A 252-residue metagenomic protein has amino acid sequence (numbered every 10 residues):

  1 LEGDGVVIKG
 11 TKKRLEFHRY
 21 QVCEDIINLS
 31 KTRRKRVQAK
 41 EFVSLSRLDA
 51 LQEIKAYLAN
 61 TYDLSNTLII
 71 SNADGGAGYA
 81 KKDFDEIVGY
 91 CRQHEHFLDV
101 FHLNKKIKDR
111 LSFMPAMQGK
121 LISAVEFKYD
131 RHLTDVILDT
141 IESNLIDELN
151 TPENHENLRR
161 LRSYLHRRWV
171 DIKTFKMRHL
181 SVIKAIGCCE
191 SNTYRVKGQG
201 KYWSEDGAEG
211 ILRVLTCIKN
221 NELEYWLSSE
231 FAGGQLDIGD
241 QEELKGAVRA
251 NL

Functional and structural regions predicted by a protein language model:
L1, H96-D99: Hydrophobic/aromatic beta-strand patches that form the interior of the parallel beta-sheet core in alpha/beta enzyme
L1-I70, A77, K82: RNase H-like nuclease fold core
A56-Q93, V100-L252: Acidic/histidine-rich catalytic cores and adjacent linkers of DNA breakage/strand-transfer/modification proteins
